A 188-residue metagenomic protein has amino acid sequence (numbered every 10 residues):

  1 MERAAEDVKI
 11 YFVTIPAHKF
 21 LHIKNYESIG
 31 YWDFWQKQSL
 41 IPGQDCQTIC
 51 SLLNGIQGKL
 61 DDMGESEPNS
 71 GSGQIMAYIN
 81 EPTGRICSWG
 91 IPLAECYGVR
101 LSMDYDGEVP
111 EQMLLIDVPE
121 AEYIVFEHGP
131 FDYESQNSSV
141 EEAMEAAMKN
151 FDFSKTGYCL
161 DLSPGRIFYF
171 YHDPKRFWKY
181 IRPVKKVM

Functional and structural regions predicted by a protein language model:
M1-M188: A solvent-exposed interaction/effector surface
